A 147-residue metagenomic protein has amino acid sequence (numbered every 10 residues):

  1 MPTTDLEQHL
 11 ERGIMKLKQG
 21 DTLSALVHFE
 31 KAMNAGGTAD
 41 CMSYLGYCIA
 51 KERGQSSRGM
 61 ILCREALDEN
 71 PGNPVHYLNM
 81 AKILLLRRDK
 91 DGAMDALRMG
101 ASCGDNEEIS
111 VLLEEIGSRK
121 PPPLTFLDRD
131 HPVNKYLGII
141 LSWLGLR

Functional and structural regions predicted by a protein language model:
M1-Q8, K31-A32, P123, L127-D130: TPR-adjacent "capping" and linker segments in tetratricopeptide-repeat scaffold/adaptor proteins
T3, G36-G37, P71, G104-D105: Short coil turns that delineate tetratricopeptide repeat
E7-I14, K18, E30, R64 (+1 more regions): Amphipathic alpha-helical repeat scaffolds
I14, Y47-C48, K82, E115: Residue-level recognition of tetratricopeptide repeat
K18-H28, E52-E65, R87-A96, P123-L127: Structural signature of tandem alpha-helical TPR/SEL1-like repeats, specifically the intra-repeat loop/turn
E30-N34, R64-D68, M99-S102: Conserved structural position within tetratricopeptide repeats
C41-S43, H76, I109-S110: TPR alpha-solenoid repeat register
K82-L127, H131-K135: TPR/TPR-like (Sel1-like) alpha-helical repeat modules
